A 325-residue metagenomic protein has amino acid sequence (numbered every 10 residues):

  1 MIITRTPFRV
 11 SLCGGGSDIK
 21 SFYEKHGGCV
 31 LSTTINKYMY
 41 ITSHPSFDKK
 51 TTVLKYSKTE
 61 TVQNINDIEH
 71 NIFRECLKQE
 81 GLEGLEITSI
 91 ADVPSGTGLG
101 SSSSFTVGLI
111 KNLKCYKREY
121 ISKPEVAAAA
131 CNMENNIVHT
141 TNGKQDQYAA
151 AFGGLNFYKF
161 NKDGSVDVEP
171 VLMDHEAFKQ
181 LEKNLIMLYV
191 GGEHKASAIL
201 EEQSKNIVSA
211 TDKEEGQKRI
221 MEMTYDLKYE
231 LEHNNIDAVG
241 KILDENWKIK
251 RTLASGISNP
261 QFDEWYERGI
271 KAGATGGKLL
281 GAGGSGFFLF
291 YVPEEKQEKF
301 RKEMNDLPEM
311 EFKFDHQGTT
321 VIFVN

Functional and structural regions predicted by a protein language model:
M1-S11, D18-S21, V30-S32, Y38-G81 (+5 more regions): C-terminal nucleotide
K25: Short active-site loop/helix that positions an aromatic residue
G84-E86: Residues at or immediately flanking beta-strands
P94: Aspartate-rich (DDxxD/NDxxD/DxxxD) Mg2+/diphosphate-binding motifs and their adjoining helix-loop segments
S103-K117, S285-F290: Short, small-residue alpha-helix embedded
